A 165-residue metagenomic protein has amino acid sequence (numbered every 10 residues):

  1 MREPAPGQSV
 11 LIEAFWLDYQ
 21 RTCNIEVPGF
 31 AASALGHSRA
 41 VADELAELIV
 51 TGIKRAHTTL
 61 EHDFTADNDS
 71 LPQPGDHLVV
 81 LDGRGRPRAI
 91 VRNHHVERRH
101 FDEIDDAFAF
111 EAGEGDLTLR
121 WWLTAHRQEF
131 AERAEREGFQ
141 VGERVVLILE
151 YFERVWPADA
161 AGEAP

Functional and structural regions predicted by a protein language model:
M1-I90, E97-P165: Mixed-charge, low-complexity intrinsically disordered regions
